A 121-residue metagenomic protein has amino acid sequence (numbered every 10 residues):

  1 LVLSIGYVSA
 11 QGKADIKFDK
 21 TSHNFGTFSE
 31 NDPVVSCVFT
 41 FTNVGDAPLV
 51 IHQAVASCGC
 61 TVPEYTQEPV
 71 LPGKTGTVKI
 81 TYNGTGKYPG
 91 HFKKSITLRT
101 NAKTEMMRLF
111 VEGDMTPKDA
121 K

Functional and structural regions predicted by a protein language model:
L1-G6: Bacterial N-terminal signal peptides
A10-T40, V44, M115-K121: Beta-sheet-dominated interaction scaffolds and their linkers
D15, D46-T77: Surface-exposed binding patches on compact interaction domains or structured appendages
V35-C37, G76, F92, M107: Hydrophobic core residues within well-ordered beta-strands of beta-rich domains
C37-N43, I80, K94-R99: Buried hydrophobic-core signal for structured, non-transmembrane domains
V44-A47, G86, A102: Short, acidic/polar linear motifs in exposed loop/turn regions
V78-G86: Short, hydrophobic beta-strand segments
Y88-P117: Terminal connector regions
